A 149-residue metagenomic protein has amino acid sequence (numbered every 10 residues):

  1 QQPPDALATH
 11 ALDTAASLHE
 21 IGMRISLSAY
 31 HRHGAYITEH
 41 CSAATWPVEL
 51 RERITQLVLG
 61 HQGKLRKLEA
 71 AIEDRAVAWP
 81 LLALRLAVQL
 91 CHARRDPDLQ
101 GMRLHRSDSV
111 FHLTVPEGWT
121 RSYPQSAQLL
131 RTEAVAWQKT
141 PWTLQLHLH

Functional and structural regions predicted by a protein language model:
Q1-R106: Divalent metal-dependent catalytic cores for phosphoryl transfer on phosphate-bearing substrates
R94-H147: Low-complexity, glycine/alanine/valine/leucine- and proline-rich hydrophobic stretches
